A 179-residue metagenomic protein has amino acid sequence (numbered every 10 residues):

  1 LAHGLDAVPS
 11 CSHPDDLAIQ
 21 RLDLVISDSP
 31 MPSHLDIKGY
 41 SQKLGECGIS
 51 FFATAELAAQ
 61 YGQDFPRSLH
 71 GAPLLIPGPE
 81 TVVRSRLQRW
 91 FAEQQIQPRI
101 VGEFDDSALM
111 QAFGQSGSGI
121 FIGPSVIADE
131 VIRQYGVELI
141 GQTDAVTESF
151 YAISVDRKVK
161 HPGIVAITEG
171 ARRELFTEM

Functional and structural regions predicted by a protein language model:
L1-H34: Central regulatory/effector-binding core of bacterial HTH transcription factors
S12, A18, E80-E138: Hydrophobic hinge/microswitch elements
S29-P30, A55, P124-I127, T143: Short secondary-structure boundary segments
S33, E56-F65, V82, V146 (+1 more regions): Short helix-loop capping/hinge motifs at secondary-structure junctions, enriched in acidic/polar residues
K38-P79: Flexible hinge/capping segments at coil-to-helix
Y40-I49, R133-T147: Short beta-strand->loop
A59-Y61, P73-Q94, K160-P162, T168 (+1 more regions): Secondary-structure junction motif
I140-M179: A late-sequence structural motif
